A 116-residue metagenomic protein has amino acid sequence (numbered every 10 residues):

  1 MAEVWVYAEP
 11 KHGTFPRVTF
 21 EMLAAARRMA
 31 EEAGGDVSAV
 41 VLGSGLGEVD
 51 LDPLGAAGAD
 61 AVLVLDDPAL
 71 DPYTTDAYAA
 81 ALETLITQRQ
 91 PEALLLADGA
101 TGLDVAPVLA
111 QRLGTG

Functional and structural regions predicted by a protein language model:
M1-G116: N-terminal glycine-rich FAD/FM-binding segment characteristic of electron-transfer flavoproteins
